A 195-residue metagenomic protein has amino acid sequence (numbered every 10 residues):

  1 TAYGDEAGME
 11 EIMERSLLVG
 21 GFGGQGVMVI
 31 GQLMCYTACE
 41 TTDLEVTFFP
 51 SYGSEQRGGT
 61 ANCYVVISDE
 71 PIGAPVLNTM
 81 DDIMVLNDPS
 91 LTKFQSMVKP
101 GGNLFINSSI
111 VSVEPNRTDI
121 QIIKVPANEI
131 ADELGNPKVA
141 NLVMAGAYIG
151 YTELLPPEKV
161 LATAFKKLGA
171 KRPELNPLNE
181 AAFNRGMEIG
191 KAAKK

Functional and structural regions predicted by a protein language model:
T1-E11: N-terminal amphipathic/basic-hydrophobic helices that include classical n-h-c signal peptides and signal-anchor
M9-K195: Active-site cofactor/cluster-binding pocket
